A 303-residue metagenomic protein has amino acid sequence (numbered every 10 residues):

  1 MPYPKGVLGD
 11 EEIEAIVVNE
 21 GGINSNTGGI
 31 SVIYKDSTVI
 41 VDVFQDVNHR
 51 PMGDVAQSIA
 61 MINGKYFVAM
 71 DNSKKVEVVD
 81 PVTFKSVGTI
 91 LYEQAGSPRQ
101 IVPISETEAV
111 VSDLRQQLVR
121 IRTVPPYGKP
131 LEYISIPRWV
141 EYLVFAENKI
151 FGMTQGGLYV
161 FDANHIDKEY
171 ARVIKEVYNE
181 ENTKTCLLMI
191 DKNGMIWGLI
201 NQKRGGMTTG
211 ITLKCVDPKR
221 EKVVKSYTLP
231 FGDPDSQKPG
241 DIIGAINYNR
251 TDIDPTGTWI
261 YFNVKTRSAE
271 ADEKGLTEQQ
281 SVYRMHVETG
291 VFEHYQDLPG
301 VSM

Functional and structural regions predicted by a protein language model:
M1-A15: Bacterial Sec-dependent N-terminal signal peptides
P4, G53-S58, G96-I104, P137-E147 (+3 more regions): Repeated scaffold domains used in trafficking and secretory/extracellular systems, primarily beta-propellers
E12-I13, N63-K65, E106-T107, E147-N148 (+2 more regions): Short coil/turn segments that connect the beta-strands within blades of beta-propeller domains
N24-S31, K75-V78, Q117-I121, G157-D162 (+2 more regions): Structural motif
S25-E106: Post-signal peptide N-terminal segment of secreted/secretory-pathway proteins
K35-S37, D80-F84, R122-Y127, D162-I166 (+2 more regions): Short loop/turn segments that connect beta-strands within beta-propeller blades
V39-P51, K85-Y92, Y127-I134, D167-Y178 (+2 more regions): A short beta-strand motif characteristic of beta-propeller blades
I134-L229: Solenoidal tandem-repeat scaffolds enriched in leucines and small polar residues
